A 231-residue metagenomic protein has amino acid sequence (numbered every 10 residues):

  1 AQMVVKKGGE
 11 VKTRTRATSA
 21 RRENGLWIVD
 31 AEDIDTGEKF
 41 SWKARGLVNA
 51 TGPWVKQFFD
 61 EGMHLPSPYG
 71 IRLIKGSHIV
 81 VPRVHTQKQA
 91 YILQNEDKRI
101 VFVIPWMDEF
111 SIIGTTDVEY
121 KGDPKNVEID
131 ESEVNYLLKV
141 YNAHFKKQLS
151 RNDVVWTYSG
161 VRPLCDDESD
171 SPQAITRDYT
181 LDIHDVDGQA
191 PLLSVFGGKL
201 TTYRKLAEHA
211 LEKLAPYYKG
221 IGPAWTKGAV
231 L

Functional and structural regions predicted by a protein language model:
A1-M3, Q57, M63-I113, E119-L231: C-terminal catalytic lobe of FAD-dependent flavoproteins
A1-V5, R14-R16: Conserved N-terminal helical subregion
E10, S19, K43, I100-V103 (+1 more regions): Short, surface-exposed charged micro-motifs
E10-K12, V155: General small-molecule cofactor/ligand-binding pocket signal
T13-I28: A conserved short coil-to-beta-strand element within the FAD-binding core of flavoproteins
V29-D33: Short beta-strand segments that buttress and anchor functional surface loops
D35-G46: Core beta-strand elements of the Rossmann-like FAD/NAD(P) dinucleotide-binding domain in flavoenzyme oxidoreductases
T51-G52: Glycine-rich, N-terminal phosphate-binding loop of Rossmann-like dinucleotide-binding domains
